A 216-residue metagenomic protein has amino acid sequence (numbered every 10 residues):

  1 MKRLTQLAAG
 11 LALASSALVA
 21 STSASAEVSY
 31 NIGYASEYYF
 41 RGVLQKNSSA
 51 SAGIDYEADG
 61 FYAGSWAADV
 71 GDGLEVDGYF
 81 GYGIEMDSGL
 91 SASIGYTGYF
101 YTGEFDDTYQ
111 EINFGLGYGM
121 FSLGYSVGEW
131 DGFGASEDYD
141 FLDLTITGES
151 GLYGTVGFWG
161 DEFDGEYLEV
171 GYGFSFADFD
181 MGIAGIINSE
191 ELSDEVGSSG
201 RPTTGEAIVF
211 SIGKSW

Functional and structural regions predicted by a protein language model:
K2-A8, S15, A20-W216: Outer-membrane beta-barrel proteins
